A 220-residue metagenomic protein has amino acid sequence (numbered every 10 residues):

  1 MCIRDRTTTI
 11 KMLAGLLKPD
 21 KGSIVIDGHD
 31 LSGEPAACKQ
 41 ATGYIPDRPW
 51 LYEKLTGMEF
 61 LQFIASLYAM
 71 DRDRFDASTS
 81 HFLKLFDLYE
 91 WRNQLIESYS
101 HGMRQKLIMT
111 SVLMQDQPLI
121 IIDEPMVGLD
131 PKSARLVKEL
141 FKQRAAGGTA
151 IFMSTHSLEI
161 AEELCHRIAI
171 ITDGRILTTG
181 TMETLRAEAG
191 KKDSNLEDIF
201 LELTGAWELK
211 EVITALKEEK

Functional and structural regions predicted by a protein language model:
A14: Helix-to-loop junction immediately C-terminal to a conserved catalytic motif
G22-G33, A37-C38: Conserved ABC transporter NBD signature motif
Q62, S66, D73-W91: Conserved ABC ATPase "signature" region
M114-P118: A short, proline-enriched helix->beta-strand linker immediately N-terminal to the Walker B motif in ABC-type P-loop
I120-E124: Catalytic Walker B motif of ABC-type/P-loop ATPase nucleotide-binding domains
R135-G147: Helical segment within the ABC ATPase nucleotide-binding domain
T179-G180: ABC ATPase "signature
